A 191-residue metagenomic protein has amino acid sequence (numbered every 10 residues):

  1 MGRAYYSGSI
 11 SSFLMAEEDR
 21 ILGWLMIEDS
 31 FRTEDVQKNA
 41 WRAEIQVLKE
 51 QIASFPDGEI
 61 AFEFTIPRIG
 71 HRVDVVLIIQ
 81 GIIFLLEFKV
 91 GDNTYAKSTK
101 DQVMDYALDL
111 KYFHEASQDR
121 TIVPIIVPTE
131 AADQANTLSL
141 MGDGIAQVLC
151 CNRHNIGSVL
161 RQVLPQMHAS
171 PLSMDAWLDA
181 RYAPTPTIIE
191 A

Functional and structural regions predicted by a protein language model:
M1-T185: Accessory nucleic-acid engagement/destabilization modules that flank
